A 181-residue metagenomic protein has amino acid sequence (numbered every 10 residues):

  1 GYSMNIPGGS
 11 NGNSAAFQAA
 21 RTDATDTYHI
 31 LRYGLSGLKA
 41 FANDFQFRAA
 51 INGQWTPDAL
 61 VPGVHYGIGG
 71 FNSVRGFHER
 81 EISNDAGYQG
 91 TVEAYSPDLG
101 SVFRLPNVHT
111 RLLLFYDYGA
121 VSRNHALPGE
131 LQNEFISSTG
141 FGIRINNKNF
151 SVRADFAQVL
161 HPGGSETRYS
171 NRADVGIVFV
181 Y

Functional and structural regions predicted by a protein language model:
G1-N11: Hard-cation-handling environments
S14: Short, conserved phosphate-binding/catalytic loop or strand-edge motifs used in phosphoryl-/nucleotidyl-transfer
F17-Y181: C-terminal transmembrane beta-barrel domains of outer membrane proteins
